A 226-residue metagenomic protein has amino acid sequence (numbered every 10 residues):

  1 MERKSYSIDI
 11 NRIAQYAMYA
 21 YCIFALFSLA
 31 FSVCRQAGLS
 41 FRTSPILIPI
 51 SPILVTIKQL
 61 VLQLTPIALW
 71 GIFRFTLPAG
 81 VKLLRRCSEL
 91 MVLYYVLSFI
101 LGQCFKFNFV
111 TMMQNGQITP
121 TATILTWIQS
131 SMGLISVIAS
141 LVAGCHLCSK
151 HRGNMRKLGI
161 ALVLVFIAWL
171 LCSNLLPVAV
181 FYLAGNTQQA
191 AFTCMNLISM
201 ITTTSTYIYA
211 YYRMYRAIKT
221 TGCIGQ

Functional and structural regions predicted by a protein language model:
M1-A17, Y215, K219-Q226: N-terminal juxtamembrane cytosolic/stromal segments of multi-pass membrane proteins
R12-C22, K82-F99, L158-L171: Transmembrane alpha-helical segments of multi-pass membrane proteins
Y21-L39: Alpha-helical transmembrane segments of multi-pass membrane proteins
F27, R86, H146, L164-Q226: C-terminal transmembrane-bundle signature of multipass membrane proteins, characterized by strong activation on
R35-S51, K106-W127, L176-I198: Interfacial non-cytosolic loop connecting adjacent transmembrane helices
I50-L64, T123-V137, S173, F192-T204: Alpha-helical transmembrane segments of polytopic membrane proteins
R74-C87, L147-L158, K219, C223: Membrane-interface helix-boundary motifs at transmembrane edges
G133-I160, Y209-R216: Alpha-helical transmembrane segments in multipass membrane proteins, preferentially the mid-helix core
